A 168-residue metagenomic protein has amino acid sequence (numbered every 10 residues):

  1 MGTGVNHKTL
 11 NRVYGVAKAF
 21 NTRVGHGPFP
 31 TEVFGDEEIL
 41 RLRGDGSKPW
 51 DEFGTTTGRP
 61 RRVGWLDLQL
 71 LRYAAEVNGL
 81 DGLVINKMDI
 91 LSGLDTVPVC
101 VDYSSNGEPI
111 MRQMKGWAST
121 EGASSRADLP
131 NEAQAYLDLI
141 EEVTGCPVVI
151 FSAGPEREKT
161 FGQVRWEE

Functional and structural regions predicted by a protein language model:
M1-E168: Non-transmembrane, aqueous-exposed alpha-helical and coiled segments at domain scale
